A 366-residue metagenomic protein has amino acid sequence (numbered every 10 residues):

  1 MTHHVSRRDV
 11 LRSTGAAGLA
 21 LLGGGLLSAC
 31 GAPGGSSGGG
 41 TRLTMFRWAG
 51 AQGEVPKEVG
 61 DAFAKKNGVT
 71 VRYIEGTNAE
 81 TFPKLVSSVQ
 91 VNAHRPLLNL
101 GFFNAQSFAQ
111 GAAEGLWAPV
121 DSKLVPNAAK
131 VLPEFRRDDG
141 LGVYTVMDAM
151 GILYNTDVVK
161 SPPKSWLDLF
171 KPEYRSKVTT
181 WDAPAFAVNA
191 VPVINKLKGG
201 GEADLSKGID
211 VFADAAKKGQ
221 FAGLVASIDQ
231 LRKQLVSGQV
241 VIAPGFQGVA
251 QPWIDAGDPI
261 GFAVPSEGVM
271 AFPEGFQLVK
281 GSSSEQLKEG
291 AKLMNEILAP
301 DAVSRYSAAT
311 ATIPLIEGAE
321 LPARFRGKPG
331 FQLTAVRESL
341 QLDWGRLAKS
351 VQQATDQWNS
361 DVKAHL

Functional and structural regions predicted by a protein language model:
M1-G25: N-terminal secretory signal peptides and thylakoid transit peptides that target proteins across membranes
G31-G39: Bacterial lipoprotein signal-peptidase II cleavage site
G38-A105: Early extracytoplasmic/lumenal segment of secretory-pathway proteins
G50-P56, N78-E80, R95-V236: Extracytoplasmic ligand-binding site segments that recognize negatively charged/polar headgroups
F108-Q110, V236, I242-P259: A ligand-binding cleft/hinge motif common to bilobed small-molecule-binding domains
M147-D148, D210-K217, A256-K280: Periplasmic-binding protein-like
G151-V158, V193-L197, P273-Q286, R305-A309: A bilobed periplasmic-binding-protein/Venus flytrap-type ligand-binding module shared by bacterial periplasmic
V279-S339: Mature extracytoplasmic/periplasmic domains
